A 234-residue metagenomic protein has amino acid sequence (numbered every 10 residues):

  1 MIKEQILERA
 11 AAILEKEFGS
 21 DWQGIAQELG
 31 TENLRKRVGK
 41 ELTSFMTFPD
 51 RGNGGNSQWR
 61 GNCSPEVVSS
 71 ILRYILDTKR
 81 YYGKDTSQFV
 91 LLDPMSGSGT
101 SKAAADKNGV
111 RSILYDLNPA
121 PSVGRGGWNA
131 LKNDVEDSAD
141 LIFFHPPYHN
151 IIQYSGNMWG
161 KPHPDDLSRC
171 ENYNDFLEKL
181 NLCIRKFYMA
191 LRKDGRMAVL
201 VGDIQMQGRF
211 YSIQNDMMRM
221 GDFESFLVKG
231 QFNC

Functional and structural regions predicted by a protein language model:
M1-C234: Class I S-adenosyl-L-methionine-dependent methyltransferase catalytic core
